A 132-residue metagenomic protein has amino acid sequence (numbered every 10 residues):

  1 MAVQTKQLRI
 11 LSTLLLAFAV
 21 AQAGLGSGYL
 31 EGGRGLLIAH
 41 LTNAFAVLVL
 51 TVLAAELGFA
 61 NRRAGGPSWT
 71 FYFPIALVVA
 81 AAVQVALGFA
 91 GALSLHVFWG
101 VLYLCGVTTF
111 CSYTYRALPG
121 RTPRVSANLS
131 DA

Functional and structural regions predicted by a protein language model:
M1-A132: Polytopic transmembrane helical bundles with strong interfacial aromatic enrichment
